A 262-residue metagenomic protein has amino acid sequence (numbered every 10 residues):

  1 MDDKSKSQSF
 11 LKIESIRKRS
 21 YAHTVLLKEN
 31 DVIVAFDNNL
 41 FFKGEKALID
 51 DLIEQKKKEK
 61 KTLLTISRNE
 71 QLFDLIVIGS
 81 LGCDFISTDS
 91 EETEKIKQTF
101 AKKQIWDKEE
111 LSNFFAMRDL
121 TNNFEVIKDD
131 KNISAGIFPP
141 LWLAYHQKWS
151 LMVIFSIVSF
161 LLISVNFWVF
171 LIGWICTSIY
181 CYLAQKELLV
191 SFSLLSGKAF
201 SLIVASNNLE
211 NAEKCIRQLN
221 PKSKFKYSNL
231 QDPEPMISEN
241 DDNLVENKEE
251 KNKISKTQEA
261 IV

Functional and structural regions predicted by a protein language model:
M1-K6, A47-T93: PDZ-domain C-terminal substructure recognizer with occasional recognition of PDZ-binding tails
D2, R17, K28, S90-D119 (+2 more regions): Transmembrane helix recognition focused on a "late"/terminal membrane span
S5-K18, A22-H23: PDZ/PDZ-like groove recognition
I13, L27, I33, L64-I66: Hydrophobic beta-strand residues in large extracellular and virion-surface proteins
A22-E45, I203-V204, N208: Conserved PDZ fold ligand-binding element
I127-D129: Short, surface-exposed alpha-helical recognition segments that flank or form part of ligand/macromolecule-binding
K131-S159, I172-S196: Membrane-cytosol interface at the C-terminal ends of transmembrane alpha helices in small multi-pass membrane proteins
